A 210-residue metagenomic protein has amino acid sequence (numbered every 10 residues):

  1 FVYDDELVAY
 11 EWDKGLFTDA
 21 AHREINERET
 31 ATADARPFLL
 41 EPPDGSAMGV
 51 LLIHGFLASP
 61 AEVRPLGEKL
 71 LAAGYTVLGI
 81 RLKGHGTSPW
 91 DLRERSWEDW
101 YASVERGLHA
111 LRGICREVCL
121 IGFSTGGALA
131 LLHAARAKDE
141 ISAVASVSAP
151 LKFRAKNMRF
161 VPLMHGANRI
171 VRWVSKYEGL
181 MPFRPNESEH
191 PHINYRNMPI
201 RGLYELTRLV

Functional and structural regions predicted by a protein language model:
F1-G49: Flexible, membrane-associating and regulatory peripheral segments of lipid-active enzymes
D13-R28, E140, A149-V210: The alpha/beta-hydrolase serine catalytic core
E29-S88: Short, surface-exposed "cap/lid" segments of acyl-processing enzymes
A73, I114, A137: Conserved dinucleotide-binding and phosphotransfer motif residues
T87-C119: Catalytic nucleophile-loop/oxyanion-hole region of alpha/beta-hydrolase and closely related hydrolase-like folds
G122-A130: Gly/Ala-rich beta-loop-alpha elbow adjacent to hydrolase catalytic centers
L132-R136: Active-site signature of alpha/beta-hydrolase-fold catalytic machinery across serine- and Asp/Cys-nucleophile hydrolases
